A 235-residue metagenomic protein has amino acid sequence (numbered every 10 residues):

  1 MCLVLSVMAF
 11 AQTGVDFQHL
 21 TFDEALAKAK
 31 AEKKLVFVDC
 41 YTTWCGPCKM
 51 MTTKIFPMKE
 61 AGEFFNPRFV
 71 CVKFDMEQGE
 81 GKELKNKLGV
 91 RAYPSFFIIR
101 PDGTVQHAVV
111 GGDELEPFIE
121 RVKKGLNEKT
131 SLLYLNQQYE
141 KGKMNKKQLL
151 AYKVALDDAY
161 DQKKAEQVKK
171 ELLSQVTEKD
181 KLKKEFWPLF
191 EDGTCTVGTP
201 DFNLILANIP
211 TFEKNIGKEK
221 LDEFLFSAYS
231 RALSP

Functional and structural regions predicted by a protein language model:
M1-G14: Bacterial Sec-dependent N-terminal signal peptides
G14-L20, C40, M51-G81, V90 (+1 more regions): Thiol-based oxidoreductase modules, predominantly thioredoxin-like and allied folds used for disulfide exchange
F17-L35, F65: A short beta-strand-turn-helix
T21-E24, M50, E60, E83 (+3 more regions): Extracytoplasmic/secreted proteins, especially bacterial periplasmic and envelope-associated proteins
E32-C45: Short active-site neighborhood of thiol/selenol oxidoreductases, capturing the structured segment around
C45-M51: Hydrophobic heptad-repeat coiled-coil signature
V90-Y134: Non-catalytic, surface beta->alpha helical segment in thiol-disulfide oxidoreductase systems
Y139-P235: Oxidative protein folding and maturation machinery
